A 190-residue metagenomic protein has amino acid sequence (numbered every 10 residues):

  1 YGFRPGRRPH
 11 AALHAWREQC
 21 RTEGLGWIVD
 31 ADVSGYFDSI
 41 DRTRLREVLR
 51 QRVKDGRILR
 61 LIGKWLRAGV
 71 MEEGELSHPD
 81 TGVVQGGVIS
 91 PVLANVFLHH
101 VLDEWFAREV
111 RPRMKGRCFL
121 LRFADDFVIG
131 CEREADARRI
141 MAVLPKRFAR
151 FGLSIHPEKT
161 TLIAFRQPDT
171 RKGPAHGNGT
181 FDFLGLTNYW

Functional and structural regions predicted by a protein language model:
Y1-R166, A175-F183: Conserved polymerase palm-domain catalytic core
R171-K172: Short low-complexity, flexible loop/linker segments enriched in glycine and/or proline with clustered acidic
L186-W190: Basic, alpha-helical interaction scaffolds
